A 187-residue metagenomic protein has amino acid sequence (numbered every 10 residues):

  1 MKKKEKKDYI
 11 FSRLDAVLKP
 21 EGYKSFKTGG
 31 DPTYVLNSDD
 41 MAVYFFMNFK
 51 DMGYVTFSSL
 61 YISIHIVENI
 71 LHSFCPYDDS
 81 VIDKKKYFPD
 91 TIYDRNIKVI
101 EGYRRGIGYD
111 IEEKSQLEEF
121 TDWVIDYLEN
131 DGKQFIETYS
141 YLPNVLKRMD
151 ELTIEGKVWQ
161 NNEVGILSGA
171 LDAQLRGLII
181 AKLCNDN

Functional and structural regions predicted by a protein language model:
K2-K7, V35-N187: Intrinsically disordered, low-complexity regulatory regions enriched in serine/threonine/proline and acidic residues
K3-K27: Amphipathic alpha-helical segments
F26-Y34: Long, charged, glycine-rich C-terminal linkers/tails
